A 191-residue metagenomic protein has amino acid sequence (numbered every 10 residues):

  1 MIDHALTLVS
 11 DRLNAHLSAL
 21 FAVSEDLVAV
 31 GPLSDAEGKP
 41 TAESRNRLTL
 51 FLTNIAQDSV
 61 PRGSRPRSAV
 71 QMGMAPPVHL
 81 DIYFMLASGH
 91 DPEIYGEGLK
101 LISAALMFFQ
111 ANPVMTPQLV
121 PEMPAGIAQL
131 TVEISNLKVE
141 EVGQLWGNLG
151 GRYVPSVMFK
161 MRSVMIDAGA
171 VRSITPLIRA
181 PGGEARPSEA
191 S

Functional and structural regions predicted by a protein language model:
M1-R65, M123-G126: Small/polar-rich, solvent-exposed N-terminal microdomains that initiate assembly or binding
D11, A15, S103-V114: Short, intrinsically disordered, mixed-charge
A42-E43, M72-H79, L149-Y153: Short glycine/proline-enriched loop/turn "hinge" motifs that connect secondary-structure elements and lie
F51-H90: Active-site-adjacent structural patch at catalytic or cofactor/ligand-binding sites
S64-A69, G96-A104, V120-M123: "Short basic amphipathic alpha-helical interaction patches in structured regions
A75-P77, I174-S191: Short, cationic low-complexity segments
P76-D91, S103, V154-S163: Oligomerization/assembly interface segments of phage tail-like spikes and tubes
K100, F109-I166: Acidic-leaning, charged glycine-interspersed low-complexity segments
